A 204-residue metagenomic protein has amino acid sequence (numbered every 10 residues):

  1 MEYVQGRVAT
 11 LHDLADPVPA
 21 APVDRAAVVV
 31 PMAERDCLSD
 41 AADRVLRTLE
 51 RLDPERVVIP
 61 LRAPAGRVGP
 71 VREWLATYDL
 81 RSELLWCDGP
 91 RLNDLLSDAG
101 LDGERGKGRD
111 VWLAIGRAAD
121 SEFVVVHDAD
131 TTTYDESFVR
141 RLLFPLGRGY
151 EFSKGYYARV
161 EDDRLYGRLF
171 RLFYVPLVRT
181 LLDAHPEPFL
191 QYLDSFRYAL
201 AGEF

Functional and structural regions predicted by a protein language model:
M1-E50: N-proximal low-complexity "stem/linker" segments adjacent to membrane-targeting elements
L38, P64-V71: Short, charged/polar "capping" segments at the starts of alpha-helices and the immediately preceding loops
P54, V68, S121, R148-F152: Short, high-confidence coil segments that cap the C-terminus of an alpha-helix and link into the following beta-strand
P54-A65, E83-C87: Short beta-strand/loop segment that forms part of the nucleotide-sugar
V71-D120: Active-site-proximal specificity loops/subdomain of glycosyltransferases
S121-T132: Short beta-strand-to-loop acidic/aromatic patch adjacent to the donor-nucleotide binding site
D135-R159: Conserved donor-nucleotide/metal-binding helix-loop-beta segment in metal-dependent transferases, i.e., the alpha-helix
Y166-F204: Conserved catalytic loops of nucleotide-sugar-dependent glycosyltransferases that act on lipid-linked
